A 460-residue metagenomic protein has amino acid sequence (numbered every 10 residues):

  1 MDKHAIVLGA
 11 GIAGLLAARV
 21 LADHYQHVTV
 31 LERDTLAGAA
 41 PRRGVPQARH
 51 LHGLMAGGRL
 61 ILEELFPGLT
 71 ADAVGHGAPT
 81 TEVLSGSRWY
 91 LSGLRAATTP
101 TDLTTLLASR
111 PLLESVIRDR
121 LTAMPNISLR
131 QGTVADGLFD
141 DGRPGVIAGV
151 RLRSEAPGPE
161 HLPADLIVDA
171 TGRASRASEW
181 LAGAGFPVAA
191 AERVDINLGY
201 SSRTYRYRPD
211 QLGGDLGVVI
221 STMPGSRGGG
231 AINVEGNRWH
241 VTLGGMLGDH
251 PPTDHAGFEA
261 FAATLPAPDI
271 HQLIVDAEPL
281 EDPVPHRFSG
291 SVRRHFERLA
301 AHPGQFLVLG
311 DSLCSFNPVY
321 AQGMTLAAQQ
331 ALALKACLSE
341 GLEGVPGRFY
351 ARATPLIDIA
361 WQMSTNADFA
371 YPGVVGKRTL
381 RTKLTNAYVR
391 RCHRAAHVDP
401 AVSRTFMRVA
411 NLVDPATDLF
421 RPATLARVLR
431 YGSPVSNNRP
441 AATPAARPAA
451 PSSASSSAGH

Functional and structural regions predicted by a protein language model:
D2-L31: N-terminal Rossmann-like FAD-binding beta1-loop-alpha1 element of flavoenzymes
V20, A39-R88: N-terminal FAD cofactor-binding segment of flavoenzymes
D34: Residues in the short beta-alpha loop(s) of Rossmann-like NAD(P)-binding domains
G53-L54, P100-D119, R176, P252-T253: Short beta-strand to alpha-helix junction loop
L91-R110, I147-G149, L243-M246: Helix-loop-beta segment of a Rossmann-like dinucleotide-binding subdomain
A123-L265: Predominantly flavin-linked oxidoreductase catalytic cores and closely associated redox partners
Y200, D249-I359: FAD/FMN-dependent oxidoreductases across multiple families
K335-H460: C-terminal helical "tail/cap" subdomain of flavin- and related membrane-associated enzymes
